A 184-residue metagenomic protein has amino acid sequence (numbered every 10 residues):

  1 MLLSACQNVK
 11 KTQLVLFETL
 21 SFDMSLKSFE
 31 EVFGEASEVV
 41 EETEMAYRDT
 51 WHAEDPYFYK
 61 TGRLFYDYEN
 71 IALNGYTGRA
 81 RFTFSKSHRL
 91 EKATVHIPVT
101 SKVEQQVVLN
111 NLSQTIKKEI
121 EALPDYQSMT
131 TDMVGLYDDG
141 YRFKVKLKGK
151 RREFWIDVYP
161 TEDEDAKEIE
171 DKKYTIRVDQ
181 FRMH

Functional and structural regions predicted by a protein language model:
L3-A5: C-terminal motif of bacterial Sec signal peptides marking the signal peptidase cleavage site
Q7-V9: Bacterial signal peptide processing site
Q13-T19: Short, recurring structural edge motifs at helix starts
L20-T43, Q105-Q127: Amphipathic alpha-helical segments
S37-I71: N-terminal, post-signal-peptide region of Sec/Tat-exported proteins
L64-A72, V95, F143-L147: Short beta-strand segments that buttress and anchor functional surface loops
N70-D138: Long, charged/polar, surface-exposed segments that mediate recognition or autoinhibition
D139-H184: An acidic-aromatic pocket/loop used at catalytic or ligand-binding sites
